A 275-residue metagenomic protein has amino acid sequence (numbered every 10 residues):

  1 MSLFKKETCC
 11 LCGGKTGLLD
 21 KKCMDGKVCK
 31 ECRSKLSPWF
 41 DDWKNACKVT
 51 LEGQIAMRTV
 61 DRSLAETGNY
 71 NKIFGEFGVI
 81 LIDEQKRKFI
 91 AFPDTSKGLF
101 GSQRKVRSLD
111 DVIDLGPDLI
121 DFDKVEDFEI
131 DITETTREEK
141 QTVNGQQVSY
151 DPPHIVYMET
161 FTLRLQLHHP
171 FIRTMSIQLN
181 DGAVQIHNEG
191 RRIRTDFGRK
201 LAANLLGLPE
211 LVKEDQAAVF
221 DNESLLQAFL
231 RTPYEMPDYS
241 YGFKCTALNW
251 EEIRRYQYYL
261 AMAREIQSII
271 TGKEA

Functional and structural regions predicted by a protein language model:
L3-C9, C23-G26: Residues immediately within or flanking Cys/His clusters that coordinate Zn2+ in small zinc-binding modules
C9-C12, C29-C32: Short cysteine-rich clusters marking metal-coordination/redox-active sites
G17-L18, S37: Short functional micro-motifs and their immediate structural scaffolds
D25-K27, K35-P38: N-terminal intrinsically disordered, low-complexity tails
L36-D118: Anionic N-terminal interaction surfaces
L119-E126: Amphipathic alpha-helical segments
E126-A275: Acidic, Ser/Thr- and proline-rich intrinsically disordered linker/docking segments of eukaryotic scaffolds
